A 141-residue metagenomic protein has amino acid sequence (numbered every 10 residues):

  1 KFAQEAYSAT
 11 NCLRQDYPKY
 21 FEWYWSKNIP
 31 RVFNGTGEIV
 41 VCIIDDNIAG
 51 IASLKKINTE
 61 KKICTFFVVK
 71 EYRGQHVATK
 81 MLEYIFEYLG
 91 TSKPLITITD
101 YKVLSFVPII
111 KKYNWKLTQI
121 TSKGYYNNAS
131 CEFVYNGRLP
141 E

Functional and structural regions predicted by a protein language model:
K1-Y24, E141: Short amphipathic alpha-helix that is part of the acyltransferase structural core
R14-I44: Active-site rim helix/loop that mediates acceptor-substrate recognition in acyltransferases
V41, D46-K56, E60-F67: Conserved beta-strand in the GNAT
C64-T65, R73, S105: Acidic/histidine-enriched, beta-strand-rich ligand/metal-binding domains
V68, G74-Y88: Conserved acetyl-CoA-binding loop-helix of GNAT-fold acetyltransferases
L89-Y101: Conserved GNAT acetyl-CoA-binding A-motif
D100-S122: Conserved active-site alpha-helix within GNAT-family acetyltransferase domains
K123-E141: C-terminal "cap" of GNAT-fold acetyltransferases
